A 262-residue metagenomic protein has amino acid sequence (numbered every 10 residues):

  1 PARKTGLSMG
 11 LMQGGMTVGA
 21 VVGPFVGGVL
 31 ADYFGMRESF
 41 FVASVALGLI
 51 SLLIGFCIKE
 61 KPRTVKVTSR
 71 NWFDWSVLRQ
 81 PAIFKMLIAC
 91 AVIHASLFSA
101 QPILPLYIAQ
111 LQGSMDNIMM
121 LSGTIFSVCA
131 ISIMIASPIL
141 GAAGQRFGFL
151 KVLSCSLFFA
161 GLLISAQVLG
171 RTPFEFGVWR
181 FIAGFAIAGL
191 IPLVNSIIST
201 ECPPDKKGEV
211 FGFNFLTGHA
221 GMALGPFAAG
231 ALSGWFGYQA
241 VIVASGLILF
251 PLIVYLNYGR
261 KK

Functional and structural regions predicted by a protein language model:
P1, G189-C202: Intracellular juxtamembrane helix-capping segments at the cytosolic ends of symmetry-related transmembrane helices
P1-M16: Cytoplasmic helix-loop-helix junction between adjacent transmembrane helices in 12-TM secondary transporters
S44, K151-S165: Structural signature of the two symmetry-related core transmembrane helices
A46-R63, L252-R260: C-terminal membrane-cytosol helix-exit motif in multi-pass small-molecule transporters
K61-M86: Juxtamembrane intracellular "pre-TM" segments in multi-pass secondary transporters
I103-M120: Short amphipathic helix-loop junctions that connect adjacent transmembrane helices in Major Facilitator Superfamily/SLC
A136-G148: Helix-to-loop junctions at the C-terminal end of transmembrane segments in multipass secondary transporters
F174-I182: Paired small-residue
